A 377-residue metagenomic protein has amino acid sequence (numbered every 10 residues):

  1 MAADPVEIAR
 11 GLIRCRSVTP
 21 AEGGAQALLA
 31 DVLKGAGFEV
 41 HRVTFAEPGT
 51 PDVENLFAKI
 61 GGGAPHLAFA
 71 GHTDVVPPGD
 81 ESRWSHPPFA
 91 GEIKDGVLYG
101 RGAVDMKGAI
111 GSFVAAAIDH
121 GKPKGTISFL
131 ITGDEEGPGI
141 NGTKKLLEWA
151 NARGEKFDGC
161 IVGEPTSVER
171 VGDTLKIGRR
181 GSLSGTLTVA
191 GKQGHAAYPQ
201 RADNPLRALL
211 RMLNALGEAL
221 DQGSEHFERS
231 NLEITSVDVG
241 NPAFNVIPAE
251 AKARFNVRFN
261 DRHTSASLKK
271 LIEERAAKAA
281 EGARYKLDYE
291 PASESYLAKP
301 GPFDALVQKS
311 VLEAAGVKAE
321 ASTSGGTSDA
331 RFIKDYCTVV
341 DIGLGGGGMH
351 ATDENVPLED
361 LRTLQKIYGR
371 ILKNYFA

Functional and structural regions predicted by a protein language model:
M1-G79, E250-R254, L268-E274, L358-K366: N-terminal helical capping/dimerization or prosegment-like subdomains of hydrolases acting on amide or phosphate bonds
H41, A68, S128-L130, K286: A structural signal for isolated positions on well-ordered beta-strands in alpha/beta enzyme cores
H66-S128, R153, T363: Active-site metal-coordination/substrate-binding segment of hydrolases, especially metallo-dependent peptidases
A70-H72, L130-T132, C160-E164, T188-A190 (+1 more regions): Short beta-strand segments
M106-G178, S224: Acidic/histidine-rich catalytic neighborhood of metal-dependent amide-processing enzymes
T166-R170, I177, L183-A377: Metal-dependent amide/peptide-bond hydrolase catalytic core, centered on the "pita-bread" metallohydrolase fold
